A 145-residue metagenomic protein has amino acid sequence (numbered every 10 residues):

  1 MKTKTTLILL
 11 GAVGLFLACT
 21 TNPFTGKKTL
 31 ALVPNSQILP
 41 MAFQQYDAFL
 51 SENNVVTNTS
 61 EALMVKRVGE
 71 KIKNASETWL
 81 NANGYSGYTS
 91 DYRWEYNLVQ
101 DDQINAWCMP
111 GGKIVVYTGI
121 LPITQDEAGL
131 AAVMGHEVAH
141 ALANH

Functional and structural regions predicted by a protein language model:
M1-I8: Bacterial N-terminal signal peptides that target proteins for export
L15-A18: C-terminal motif of bacterial Sec signal peptides marking the signal peptidase cleavage site
T20-H145: Peri-catalytic and regulatory segments of divalent metal-dependent proteins
